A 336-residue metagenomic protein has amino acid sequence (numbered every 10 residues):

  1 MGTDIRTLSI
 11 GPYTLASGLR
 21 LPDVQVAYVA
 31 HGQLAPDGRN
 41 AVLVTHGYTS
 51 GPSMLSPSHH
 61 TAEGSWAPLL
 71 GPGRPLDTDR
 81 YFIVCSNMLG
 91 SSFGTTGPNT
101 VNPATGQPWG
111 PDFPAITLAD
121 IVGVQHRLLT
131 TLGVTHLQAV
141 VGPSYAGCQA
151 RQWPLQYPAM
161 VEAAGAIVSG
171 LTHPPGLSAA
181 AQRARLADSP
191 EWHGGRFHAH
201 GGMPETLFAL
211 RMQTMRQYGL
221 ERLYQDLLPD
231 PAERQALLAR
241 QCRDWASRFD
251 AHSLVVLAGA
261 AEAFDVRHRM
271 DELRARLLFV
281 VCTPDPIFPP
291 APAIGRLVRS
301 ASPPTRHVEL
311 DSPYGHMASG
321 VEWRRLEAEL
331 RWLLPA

Functional and structural regions predicted by a protein language model:
M1-V44, S58: Catalytic-loop region of hydrolases
V29, G38-N102: N-terminal cap/lid subdomain of alpha/beta-hydrolase-fold enzymes
G106-P108, D112, A119-Q138: Conserved acidic catalytic loop of the alpha/beta-hydrolase fold
H136-G176: Conserved hydrolase catalytic core segment
M160-R243: Alpha/beta-hydrolase-fold enzymes
L273, F279-V281: Short beta-strand/loop motif that positions the catalytic acidic residue of the alpha/beta-hydrolase fold
P286-P292: Conserved alpha/beta-hydrolase "acid-adjacent" motif
P304-A336: Catalytic active-site module of serine/aspartate enzymes centered on a nucleophile-bearing elbow/loop
